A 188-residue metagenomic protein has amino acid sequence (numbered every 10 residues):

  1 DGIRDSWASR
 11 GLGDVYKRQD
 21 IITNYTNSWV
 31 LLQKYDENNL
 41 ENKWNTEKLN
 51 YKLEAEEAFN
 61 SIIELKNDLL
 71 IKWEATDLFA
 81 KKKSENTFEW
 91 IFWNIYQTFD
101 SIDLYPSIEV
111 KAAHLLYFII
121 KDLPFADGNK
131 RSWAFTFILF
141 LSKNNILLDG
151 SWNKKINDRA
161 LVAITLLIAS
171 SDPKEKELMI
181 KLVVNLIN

Functional and structural regions predicted by a protein language model:
D1-Y16: Short, small-residue-biased leader/transition segments that mark boundaries at the very start of proteins
D14-F92: Hydrophobic, aromatic-lined core segments that form the binding pocket/scaffold for planar heteroaromatic ligands
K17, L104, I108-A112, N129 (+1 more regions): Secondary-structure capping and boundary motifs in well-ordered enzyme cores
N24-K34, H114-F118, I138, A163-A169: Short, hydrophobic/amphipathic alpha-helical patches that form generic packing surfaces within helical domains
K34-N38, L123-A126, K143-D149, D172-K176: Short helix-capping/linker segments at secondary-structure and domain boundaries
E74-P124: Helix-hairpin-helix/helix-loop-helix acidic hairpins
I119, L148-G150, K154-N188: Acidic, carboxylate-rich catalytic segments that either coordinate divalent cations
I119-N145: Active-site beta-strand/loop microenvironment that shapes enzyme catalytic pockets
